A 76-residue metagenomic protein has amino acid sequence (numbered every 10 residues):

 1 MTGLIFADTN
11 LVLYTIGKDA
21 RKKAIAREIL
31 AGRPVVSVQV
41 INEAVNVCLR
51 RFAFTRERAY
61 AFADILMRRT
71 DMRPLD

Functional and structural regions predicted by a protein language model:
M1-V36, R51-A61: Short, well-structured N-terminal submotif of metal-dependent ribonuclease cores
N10, V45-L49, D64-M67: Amphipathic alpha-helical segments within well-ordered protein domains
V38-N46: Short, conserved active-site loops that position catalytic residues or coordinate cofactors/metal ions across diverse
V40, Y60-D76: Acidic catalytic patch
V45-R56, R73-D76: Noncatalytic linker/hinge segments flanking ATPase motor cores
